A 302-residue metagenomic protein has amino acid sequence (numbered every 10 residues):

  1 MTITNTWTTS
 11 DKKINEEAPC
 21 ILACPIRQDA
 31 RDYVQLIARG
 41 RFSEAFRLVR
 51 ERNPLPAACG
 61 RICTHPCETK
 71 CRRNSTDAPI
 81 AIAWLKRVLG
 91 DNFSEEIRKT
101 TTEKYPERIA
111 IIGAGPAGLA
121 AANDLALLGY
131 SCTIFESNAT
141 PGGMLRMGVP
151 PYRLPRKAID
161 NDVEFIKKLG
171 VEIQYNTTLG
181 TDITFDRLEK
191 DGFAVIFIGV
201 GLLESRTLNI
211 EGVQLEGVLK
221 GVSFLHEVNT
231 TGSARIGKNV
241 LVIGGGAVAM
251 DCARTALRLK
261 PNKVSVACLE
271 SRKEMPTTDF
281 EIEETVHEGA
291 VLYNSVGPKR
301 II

Functional and structural regions predicted by a protein language model:
M1-R108, R156, I198-L215, S233: Ferredoxin-type iron-sulfur electron-transfer modules and their immediate structural context
E44, E103-I112, D160-I210, R300-I302: Feature captures the FAD/FMN-dependent oxidoreductase FAD-binding
I111-F135, Y175-F185, E189, E204-T207 (+1 more regions): Rossmann-like dinucleotide/flavin-binding elements
I134, N138-L169, I173, H226-V228 (+1 more regions): Rossmann-like dinucleotide-binding cores of NAD(P)H-dependent redox enzymes
A194, E216, K238: Conserved acidic residues
I196-G199, K220, V242: Redox-cofactor binding/interface segments in oxidoreductases and associated redox assembly factors
